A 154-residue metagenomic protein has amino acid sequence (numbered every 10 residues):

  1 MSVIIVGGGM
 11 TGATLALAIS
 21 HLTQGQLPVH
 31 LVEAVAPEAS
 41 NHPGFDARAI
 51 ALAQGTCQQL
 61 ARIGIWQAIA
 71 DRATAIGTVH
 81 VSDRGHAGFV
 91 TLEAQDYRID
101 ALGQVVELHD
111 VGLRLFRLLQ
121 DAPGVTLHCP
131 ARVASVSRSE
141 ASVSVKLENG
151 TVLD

Functional and structural regions predicted by a protein language model:
M1-V3: Extreme N-terminal starter segment of soluble prokaryotic enzymes
V6, A18-R48: Glycine-rich FAD pyrophosphate-binding loop
G7-M10, L108: Glycine-rich Rossmann-fold phosphate-binding loop(s) that bind the pyrophosphate of adenine dinucleotide cofactors
T11, L15: Hydrophobic/small residue at the entry helix of a nucleotide-binding pocket
L22, I63, A122: Acidic-histidine catalytic/liganding microenvironments
H42-G85: N-terminal FAD cofactor-binding segment of flavoenzymes
T74-D154: Conserved N-terminal helical subregion
